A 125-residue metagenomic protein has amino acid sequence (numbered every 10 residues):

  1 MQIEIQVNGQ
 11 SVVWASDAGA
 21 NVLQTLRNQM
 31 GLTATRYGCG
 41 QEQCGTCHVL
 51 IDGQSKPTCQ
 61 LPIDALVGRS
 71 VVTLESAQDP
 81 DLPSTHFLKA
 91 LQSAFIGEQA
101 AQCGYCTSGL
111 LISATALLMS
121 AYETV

Functional and structural regions predicted by a protein language model:
M1-V125: Signature of N-terminal electron-transfer/Fe-S-associated modules in redox systems
